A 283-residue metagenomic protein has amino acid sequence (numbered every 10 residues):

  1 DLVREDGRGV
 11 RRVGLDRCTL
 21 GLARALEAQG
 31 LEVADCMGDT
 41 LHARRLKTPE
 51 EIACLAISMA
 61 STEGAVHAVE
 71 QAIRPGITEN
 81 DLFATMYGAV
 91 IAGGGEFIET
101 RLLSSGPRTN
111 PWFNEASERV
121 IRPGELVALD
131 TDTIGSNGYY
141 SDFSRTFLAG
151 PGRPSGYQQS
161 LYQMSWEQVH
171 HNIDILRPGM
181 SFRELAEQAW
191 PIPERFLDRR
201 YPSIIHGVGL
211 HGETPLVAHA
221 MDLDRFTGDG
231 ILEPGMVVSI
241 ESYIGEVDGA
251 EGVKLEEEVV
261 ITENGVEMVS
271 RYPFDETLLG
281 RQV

Functional and structural regions predicted by a protein language model:
D1-V283: Active-site neighborhoods and metal-handling regions in enzymes and metal-associated proteins
